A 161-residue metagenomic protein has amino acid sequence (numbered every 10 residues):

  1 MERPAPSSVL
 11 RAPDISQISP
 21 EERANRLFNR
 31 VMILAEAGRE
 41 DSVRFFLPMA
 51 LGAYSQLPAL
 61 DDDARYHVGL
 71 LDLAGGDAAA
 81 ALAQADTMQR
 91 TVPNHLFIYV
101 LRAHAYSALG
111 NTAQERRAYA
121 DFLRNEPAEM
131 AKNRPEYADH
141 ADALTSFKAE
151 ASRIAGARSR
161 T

Functional and structural regions predicted by a protein language model:
M1-N25, R160: Long, contiguous interaction/recruitment modules in multidomain scaffold/adaptor proteins
P13-I18, G52-D61, P127-Y137: Flexible helix-coil transition and linker loops at the boundaries of alpha-helical arrays
E22-R23, L60, N94, L101 (+2 more regions): Structural signature of alpha-solenoid helical repeat junctions
F28-V92, L101, R124: Alpha-helical adaptor scaffolds
V31, G38, A113, R117 (+2 more regions): Extended amphipathic alpha-helical coiled-coil/heptad-repeat regions
I33, L71, A105, A151-I154 (+1 more regions): TPR/TPR-like alpha-solenoid repeats
D61-H67, L96-L101, R117, K132-Y137: Alpha-solenoid helical repeat scaffolds
Y106-A131: TPR/TPR-like (Sel1-like) alpha-helical repeat modules
